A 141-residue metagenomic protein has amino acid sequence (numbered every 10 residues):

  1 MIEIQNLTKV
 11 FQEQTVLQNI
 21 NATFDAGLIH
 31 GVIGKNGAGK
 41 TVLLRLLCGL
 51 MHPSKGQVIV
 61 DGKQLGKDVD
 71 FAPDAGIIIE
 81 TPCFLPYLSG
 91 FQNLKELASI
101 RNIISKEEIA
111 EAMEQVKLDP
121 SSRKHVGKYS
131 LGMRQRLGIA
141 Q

Functional and structural regions predicted by a protein language model:
I2, L17-N19: Conserved structural motif at the start of ABC-family nucleotide-binding domains
Q14-T15, V69: Short coil-to-beta microelement around the adenine-binding A-loop and adjacent beta1/P-loop entry of ABC ATPase
I33-K35: The feature captures the beta-strand-to-loop junction immediately N-terminal to the Walker
C48: Helix-to-loop junction immediately C-terminal to a conserved catalytic motif
G56-F71: Conserved ABC transporter NBD signature motif
K95, K106-S121: Conserved ABC ATPase "signature" region
I139: Hydrophobic anchor residue at the start of the ABC signature
